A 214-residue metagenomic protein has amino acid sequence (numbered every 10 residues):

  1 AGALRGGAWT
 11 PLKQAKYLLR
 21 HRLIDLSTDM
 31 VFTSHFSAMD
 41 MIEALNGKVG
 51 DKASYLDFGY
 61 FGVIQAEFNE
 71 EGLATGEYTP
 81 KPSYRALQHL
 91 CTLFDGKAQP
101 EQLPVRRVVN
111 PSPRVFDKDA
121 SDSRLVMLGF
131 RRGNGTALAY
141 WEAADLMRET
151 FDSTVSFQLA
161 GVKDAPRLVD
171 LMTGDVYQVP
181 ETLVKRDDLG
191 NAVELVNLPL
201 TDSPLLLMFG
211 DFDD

Functional and structural regions predicted by a protein language model:
G2-V115: Aromatic/acidic polysaccharide-binding cleft in carbohydrate-active enzymes
H21-L23, R124-L128, E194: Generic recognition of flexible, low-complexity loop/linker segments
D25, L87, L138, L168 (+1 more regions): Hydrophobic, well-ordered secondary-structure elements that form the walls of internal hydrophobic environments
S37, Y140-E142, D170: Active-site proximal loops enriched in glycine and acidic residues that flank catalytic Cys/His/Asp and coordinate
L45-N46, E149-D152, V179: Short conserved micro-motifs at the rims of enzyme active sites and ligand-binding pockets
R107-D164, P204, F212: Carbohydrate-binding surface patches
F157-Y177: Solvent-exposed beta-hairpin/edge-strand motifs
P180-D214: C-terminal beta-strand-rich structural cap/linker in extracellular carbohydrate-active enzymes
